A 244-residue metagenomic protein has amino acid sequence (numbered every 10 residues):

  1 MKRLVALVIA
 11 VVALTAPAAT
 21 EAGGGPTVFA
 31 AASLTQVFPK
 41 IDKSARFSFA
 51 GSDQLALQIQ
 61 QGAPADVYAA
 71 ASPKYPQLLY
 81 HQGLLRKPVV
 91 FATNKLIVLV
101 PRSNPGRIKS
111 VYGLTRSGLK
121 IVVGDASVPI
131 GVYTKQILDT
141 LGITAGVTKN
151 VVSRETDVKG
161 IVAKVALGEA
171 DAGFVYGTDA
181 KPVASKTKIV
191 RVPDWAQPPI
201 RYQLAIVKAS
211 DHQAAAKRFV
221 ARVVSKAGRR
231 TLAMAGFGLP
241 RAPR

Functional and structural regions predicted by a protein language model:
V5-A16: Bacterial N-terminal signal peptides
E21-D42, R46-S48, D53-P64, A70-H81 (+1 more regions): Exported/periplasmic ABC-transporter solute-binding proteins
